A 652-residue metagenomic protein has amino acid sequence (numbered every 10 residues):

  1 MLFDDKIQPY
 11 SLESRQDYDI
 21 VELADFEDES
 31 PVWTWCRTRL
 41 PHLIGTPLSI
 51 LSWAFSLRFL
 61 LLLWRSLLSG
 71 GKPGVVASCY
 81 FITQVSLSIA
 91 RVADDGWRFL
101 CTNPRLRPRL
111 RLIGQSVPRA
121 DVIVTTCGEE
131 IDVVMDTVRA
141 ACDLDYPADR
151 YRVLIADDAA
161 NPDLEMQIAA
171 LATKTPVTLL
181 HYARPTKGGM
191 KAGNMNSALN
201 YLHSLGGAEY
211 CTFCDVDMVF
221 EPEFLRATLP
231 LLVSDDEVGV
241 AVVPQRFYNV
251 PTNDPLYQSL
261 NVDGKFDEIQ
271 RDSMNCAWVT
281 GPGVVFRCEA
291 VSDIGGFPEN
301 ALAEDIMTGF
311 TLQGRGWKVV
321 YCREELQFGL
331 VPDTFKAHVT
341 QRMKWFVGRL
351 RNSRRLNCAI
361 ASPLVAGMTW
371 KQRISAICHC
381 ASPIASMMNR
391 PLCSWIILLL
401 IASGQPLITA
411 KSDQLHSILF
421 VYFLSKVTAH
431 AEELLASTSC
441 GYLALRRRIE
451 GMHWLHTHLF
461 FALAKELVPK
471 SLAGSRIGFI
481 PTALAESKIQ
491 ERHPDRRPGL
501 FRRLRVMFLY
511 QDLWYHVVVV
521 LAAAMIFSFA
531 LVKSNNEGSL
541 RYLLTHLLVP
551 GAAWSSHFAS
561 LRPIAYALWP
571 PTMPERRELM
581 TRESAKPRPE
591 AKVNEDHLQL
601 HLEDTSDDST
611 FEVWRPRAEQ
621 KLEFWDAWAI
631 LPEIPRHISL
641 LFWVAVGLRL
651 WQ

Functional and structural regions predicted by a protein language model:
D17-D136: N-proximal low-complexity "stem/linker" segments adjacent to membrane-targeting elements
D28-S49, T125, E130-V134, L364-N389 (+2 more regions): Loop-to-transmembrane boundary segments
F55-S86, L112, S382-G474, R505-Q599 (+1 more regions): Membrane-embedded multi-pass helical conduit in multi-pass membrane proteins, especially envelope-biosynthetic
V138-R150: Short, acidic, metal-binding catalytic loop of nucleotide-sugar glycosyltransferases
D157-Q167, P185-G188: A conserved acidic beta->alpha catalytic loop
A172-T175, Y182-R184, G188-Y210, P222-L302 (+4 more regions): Long helical/loop segments within the catalytic core of UDP-sugar-dependent glycosyltransferases, especially the large
P244, V320-L330: Catalytic beta-strand/loop signature of glycosyltransferases that borders the donor
